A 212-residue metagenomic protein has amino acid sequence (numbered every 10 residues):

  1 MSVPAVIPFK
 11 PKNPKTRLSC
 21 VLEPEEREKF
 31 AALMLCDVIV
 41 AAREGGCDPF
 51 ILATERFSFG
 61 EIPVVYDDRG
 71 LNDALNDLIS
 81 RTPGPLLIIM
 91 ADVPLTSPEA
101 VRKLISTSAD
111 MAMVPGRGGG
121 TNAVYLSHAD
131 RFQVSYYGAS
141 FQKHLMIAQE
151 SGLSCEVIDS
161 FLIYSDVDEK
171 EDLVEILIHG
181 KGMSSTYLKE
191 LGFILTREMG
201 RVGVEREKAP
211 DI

Functional and structural regions predicted by a protein language model:
M1-L18: N-terminal nucleotide-binding beta1-loop-alpha1 segment
A31-D48: A short, N-terminal amphipathic alpha-helix
I51-S58: Short, polar loop motifs at secondary-structure junctions
G60-L87: Short phosphate-binding loop-to-helix
I89-A91: Active-site acidic Asp-centered loop
T96-G120: Conserved donor-nucleotide/metal-binding helix-loop-beta segment in metal-dependent transferases, i.e., the alpha-helix
L126-S151: Short, glycine-/small-residue-rich phosphate/pyrophosphate-handling segment
Q149-I212: Conserved alpha/beta core of the MobA/IspD/sugar-nucleotide pyrophosphorylase nucleotidyltransferase superfamily
